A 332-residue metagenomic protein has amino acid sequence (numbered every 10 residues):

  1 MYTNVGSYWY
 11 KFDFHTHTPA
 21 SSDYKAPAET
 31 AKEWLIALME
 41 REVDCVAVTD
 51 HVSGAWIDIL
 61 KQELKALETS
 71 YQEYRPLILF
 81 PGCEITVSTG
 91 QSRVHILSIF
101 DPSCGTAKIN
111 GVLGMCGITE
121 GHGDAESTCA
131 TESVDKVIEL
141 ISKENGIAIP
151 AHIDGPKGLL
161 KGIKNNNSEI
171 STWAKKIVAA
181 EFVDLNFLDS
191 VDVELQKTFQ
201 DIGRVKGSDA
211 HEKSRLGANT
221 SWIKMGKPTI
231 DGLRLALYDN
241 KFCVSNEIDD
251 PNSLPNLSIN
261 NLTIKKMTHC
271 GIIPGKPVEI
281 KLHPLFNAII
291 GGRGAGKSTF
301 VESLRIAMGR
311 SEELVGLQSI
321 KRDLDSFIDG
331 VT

Functional and structural regions predicted by a protein language model:
M1-V43, A55-C116, A125, E139 (+2 more regions): Charged catalytic cores and adjacent phosphate/nucleic-acid-binding surfaces used for phosphate/nucleic-acid chemistry
D44-V52: Active-site beta-strand/loop signature of hydrolases that rely on acidic residues for catalysis
A47, F286-I320: Phosphate-binding glycine-rich loops of NTP-binding sites
Q72-Y74, M308-T332: Flexible phosphate/Mg2+-sensing switch loops adjacent to catalytic phosphate-binding sites
T119-E120: Acidic, metal/ion-coordinating pockets
A125-E132: An acidic, phosphate/nucleotide-engaging active-site surface
S133-V137, I141: Phosphate-interacting basic helix/loop segments used at nucleotide- and nucleic-acid interfaces
